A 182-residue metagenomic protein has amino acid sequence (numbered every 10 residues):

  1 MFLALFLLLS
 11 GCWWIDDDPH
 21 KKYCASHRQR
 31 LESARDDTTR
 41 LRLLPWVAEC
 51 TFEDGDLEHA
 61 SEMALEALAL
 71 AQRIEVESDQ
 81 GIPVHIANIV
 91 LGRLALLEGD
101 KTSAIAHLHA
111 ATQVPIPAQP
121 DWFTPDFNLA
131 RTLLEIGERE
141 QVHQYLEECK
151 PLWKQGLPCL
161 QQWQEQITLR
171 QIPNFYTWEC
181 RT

Functional and structural regions predicted by a protein language model:
Q29-D37, A69-G81, V114-A118: Flexible helix-coil transition and linker loops at the boundaries of alpha-helical arrays
R42, I82-I86, T124, Q144: Residue register of alpha-helical TPR repeats
I136-T182: Terminal, low-structured helical/coil segments at or just beyond the last alpha-helical repeat
